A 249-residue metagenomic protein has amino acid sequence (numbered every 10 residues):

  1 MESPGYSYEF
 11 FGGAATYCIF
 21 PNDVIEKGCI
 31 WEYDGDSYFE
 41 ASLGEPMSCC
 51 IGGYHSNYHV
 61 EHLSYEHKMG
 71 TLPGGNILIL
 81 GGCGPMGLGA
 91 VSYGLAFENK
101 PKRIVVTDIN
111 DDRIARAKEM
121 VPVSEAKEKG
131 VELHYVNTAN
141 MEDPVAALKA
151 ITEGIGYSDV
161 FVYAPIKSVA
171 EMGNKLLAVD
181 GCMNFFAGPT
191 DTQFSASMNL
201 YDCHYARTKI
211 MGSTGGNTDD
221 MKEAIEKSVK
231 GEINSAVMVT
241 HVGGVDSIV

Functional and structural regions predicted by a protein language model:
M1-G74: NAD(P)H dinucleotide-binding glycine-rich loop of Rossmann-like/cofactor-binding domains, especially the beta1-alpha1
E40, T107, T138, Y163 (+2 more regions): Hydrophobic alpha-helical scaffolding
P46, L80-G84: Glycine-rich Rossmann-fold phosphate-binding loop(s) that bind the pyrophosphate of adenine dinucleotide cofactors
C49, P85-M86, R113: Hydrophobic/small residue at the entry helix of a nucleotide-binding pocket
H67-K68, N99, E119, G154 (+5 more regions): C-terminal capping/lid region of NAD(P)-dependent oxidoreductase domains
G74-N76, L80, V91-V169: Adenosine-nucleotide cofactor-binding segment
K118-E128, A164-K230: Glycine-rich phosphate-binding loop and adjacent beta-alpha segment of Rossmann(oid) nucleotide-cofactor-binding
E142-A147, E171-K175, N217-V249: C-terminal hydrophobic helical "lid"/dimerization subdomain of Rossmann-like NAD(P)H-dependent oxidoreductases
